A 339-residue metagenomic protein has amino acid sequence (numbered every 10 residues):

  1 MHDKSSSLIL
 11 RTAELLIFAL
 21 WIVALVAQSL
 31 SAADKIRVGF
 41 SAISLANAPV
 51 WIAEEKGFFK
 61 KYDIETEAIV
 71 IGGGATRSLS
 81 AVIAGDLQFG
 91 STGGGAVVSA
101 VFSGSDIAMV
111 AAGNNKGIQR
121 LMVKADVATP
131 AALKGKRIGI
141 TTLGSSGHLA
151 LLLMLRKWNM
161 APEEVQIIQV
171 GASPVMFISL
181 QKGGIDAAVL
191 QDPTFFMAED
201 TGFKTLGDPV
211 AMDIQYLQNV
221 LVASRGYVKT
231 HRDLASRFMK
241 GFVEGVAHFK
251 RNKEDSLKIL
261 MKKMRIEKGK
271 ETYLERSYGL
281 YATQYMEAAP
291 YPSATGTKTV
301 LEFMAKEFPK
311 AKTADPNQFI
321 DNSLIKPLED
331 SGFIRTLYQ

Functional and structural regions predicted by a protein language model:
M1-R11: N-terminal secretory signal peptides that target proteins for export/translocation
A13-A27: Bacterial N-terminal signal peptides
L30-D34, T336-Q339: Bacterial Sec-exported substrate-binding components of ABC uptake systems
D34-K182, D186-D192, T205-P209, I214-Q215: Short, glycine-/small- and polar/acidic-enriched structural segments that line small-molecule recognition paths
S146-A161, V165, G241-Y273, I320 (+2 more regions): Ligand-binding clefts/hinges and TM-proximal coupling segments of bilobed small-molecule sensing domains
P174-I266: Pocket-lining segment of extracytoplasmic ligand-binding domains
K229-K312: Secondary-structure end/capping motifs
L301-Q339: Conserved C-terminal helix/tail region of periplasmic/extracytoplasmic solute-binding proteins
